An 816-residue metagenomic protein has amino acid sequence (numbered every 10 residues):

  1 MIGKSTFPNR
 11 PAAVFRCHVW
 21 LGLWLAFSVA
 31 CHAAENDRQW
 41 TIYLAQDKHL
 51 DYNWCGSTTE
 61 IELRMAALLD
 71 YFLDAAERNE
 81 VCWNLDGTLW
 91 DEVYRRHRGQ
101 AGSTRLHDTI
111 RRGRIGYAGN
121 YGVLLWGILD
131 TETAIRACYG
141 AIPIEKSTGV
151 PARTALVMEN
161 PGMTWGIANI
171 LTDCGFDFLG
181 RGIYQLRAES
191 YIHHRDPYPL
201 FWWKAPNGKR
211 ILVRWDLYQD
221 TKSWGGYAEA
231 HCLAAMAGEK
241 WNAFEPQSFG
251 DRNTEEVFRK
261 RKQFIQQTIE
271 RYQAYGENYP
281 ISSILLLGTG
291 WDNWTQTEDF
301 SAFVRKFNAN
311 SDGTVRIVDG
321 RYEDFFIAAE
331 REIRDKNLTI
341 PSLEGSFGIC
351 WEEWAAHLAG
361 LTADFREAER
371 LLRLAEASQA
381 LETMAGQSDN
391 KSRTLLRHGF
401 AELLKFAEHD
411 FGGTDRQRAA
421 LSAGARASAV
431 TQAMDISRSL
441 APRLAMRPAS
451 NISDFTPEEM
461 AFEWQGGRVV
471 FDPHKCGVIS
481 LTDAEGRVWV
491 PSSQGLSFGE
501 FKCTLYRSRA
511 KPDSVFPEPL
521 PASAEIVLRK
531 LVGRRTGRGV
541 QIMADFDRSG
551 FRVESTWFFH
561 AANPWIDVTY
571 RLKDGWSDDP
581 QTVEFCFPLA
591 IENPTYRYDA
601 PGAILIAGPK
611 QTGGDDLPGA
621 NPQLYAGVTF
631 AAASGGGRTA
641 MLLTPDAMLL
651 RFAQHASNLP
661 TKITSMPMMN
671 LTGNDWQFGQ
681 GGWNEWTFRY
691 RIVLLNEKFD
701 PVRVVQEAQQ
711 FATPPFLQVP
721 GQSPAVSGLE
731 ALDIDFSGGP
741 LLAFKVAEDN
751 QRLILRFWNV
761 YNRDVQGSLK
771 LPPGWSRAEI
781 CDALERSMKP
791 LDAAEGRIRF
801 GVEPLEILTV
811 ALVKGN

Functional and structural regions predicted by a protein language model:
M1-F15: N-terminal secretory signal peptides that target proteins for export/translocation
R16-S28: Bacterial N-terminal signal peptides
A34-L129, T133, E145-K146, D173 (+1 more regions): N-terminal catalytic cores of secreted or lumenal carbohydrate-active enzymes
T41-D51, C55, D196-P448, I452 (+1 more regions): Active-site and substrate-binding clefts of carbohydrate-active enzymes
K48-L63, D86-R95, G119-A134, P151-P161 (+3 more regions): The substrate-binding groove and active-site-proximal loops of carbohydrate-active enzymes, especially glycoside
A67-L68, H97-D108, R136-Y139, A188-W203 (+1 more regions): Alpha-helical scaffolding within the catalytic cores of extracellular/periplasmic polymer-degrading hydrolases
A134-G166, I170-D173, Q247, Q267-L287: CE4/NodB-like, metal-dependent polysaccharide N-deacetylase domain that modifies extracellular/periplasmic N-acetylated
I167-T172, Y184, P197-P199, L233-A237 (+1 more regions): C-terminal (or distal) subdomains of carbohydrate-active enzymes
